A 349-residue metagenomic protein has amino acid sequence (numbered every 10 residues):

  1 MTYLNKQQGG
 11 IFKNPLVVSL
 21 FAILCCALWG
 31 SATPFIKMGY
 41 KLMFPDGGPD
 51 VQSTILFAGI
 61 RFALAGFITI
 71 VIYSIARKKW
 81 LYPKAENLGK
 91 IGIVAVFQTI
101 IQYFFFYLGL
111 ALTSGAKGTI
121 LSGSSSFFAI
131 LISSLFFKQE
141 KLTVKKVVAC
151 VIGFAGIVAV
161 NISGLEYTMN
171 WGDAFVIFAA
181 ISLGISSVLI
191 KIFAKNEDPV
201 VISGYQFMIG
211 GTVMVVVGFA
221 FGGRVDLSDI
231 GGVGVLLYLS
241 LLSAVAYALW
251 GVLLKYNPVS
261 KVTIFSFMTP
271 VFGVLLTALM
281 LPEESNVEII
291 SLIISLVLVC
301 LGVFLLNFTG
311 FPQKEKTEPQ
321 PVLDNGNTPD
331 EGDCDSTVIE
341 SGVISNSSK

Functional and structural regions predicted by a protein language model:
T2-F12, F62, I162, F267-K349: C-terminal-most transmembrane helix of multi-pass membrane proteins
T2-N5, M38, L42, A65-P83 (+4 more regions): Membrane-interface helix-cap regions at the ends of transmembrane helices in multi-pass membrane proteins
N14-S19, D50-I55, P83-G89, I162-S182 (+2 more regions): Juxtamembrane helix-entry segments on the extracytoplasmic side of multipass membrane proteins
L24, I60, T99, Y103 (+3 more regions): Helix-helix packing/entry segments at the starts of transmembrane helices
A27-A65, I185-I209, N257-V259: Juxtamembrane helix-loop-helix junctions in multi-pass membrane proteins
A27-G30, P34, A63, A95-I100 (+9 more regions): Hydrophobic/small/kink-forming positions within alpha-helical transmembrane segments of polytopic membrane proteins
S74-A116, A159-N161, S240-N257: Specific transmembrane alpha-helical segments of multi-pass solute transporters/efflux pumps, especially DMT/EamA
T119-S122, K138-A159, M169-D173, I230 (+1 more regions): Loop-to-transmembrane alpha-helix entry segments
